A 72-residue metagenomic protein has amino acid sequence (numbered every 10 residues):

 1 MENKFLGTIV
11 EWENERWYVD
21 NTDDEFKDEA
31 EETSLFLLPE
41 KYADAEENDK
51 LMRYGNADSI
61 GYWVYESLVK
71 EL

Functional and structural regions predicted by a protein language model:
E2-E11: Short coil-to-beta transition motif at edge beta-strands of beta-rich domains
V10-L68: Acidic, low-complexity, intrinsically disordered interaction modules
